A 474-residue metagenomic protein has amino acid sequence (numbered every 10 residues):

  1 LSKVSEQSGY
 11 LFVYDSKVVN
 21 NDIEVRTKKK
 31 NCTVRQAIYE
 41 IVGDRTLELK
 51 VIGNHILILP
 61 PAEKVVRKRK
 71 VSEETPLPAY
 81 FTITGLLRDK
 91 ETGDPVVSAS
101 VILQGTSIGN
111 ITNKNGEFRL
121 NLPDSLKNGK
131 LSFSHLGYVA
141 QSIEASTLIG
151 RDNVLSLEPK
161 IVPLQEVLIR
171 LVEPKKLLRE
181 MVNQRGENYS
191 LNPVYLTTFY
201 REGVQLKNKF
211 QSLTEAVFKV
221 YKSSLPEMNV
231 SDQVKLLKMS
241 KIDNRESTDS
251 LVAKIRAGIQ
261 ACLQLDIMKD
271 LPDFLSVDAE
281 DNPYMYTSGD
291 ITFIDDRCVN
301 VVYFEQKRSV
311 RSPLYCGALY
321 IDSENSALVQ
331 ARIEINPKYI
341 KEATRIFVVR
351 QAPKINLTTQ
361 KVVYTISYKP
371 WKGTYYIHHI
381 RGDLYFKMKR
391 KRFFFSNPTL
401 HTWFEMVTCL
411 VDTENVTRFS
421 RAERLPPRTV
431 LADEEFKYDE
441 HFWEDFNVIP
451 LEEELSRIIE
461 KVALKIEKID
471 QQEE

Functional and structural regions predicted by a protein language model:
L1-K68, G109-I111: N-terminal export/assembly leaders
R26, N115-P123: Short, surface-exposed beta-strand/beta-hairpin micro-motifs centered on an aromatic residue
V42-E48, K130-I143: A short, solvent-exposed loop/turn motif at the edges and junctions of modular extracellular/periplasmic domains
V65-P78, S142, D152-P283, D295-C298 (+2 more regions): Surface-exposed, low-complexity/disordered segments and acidic/polar micro-motifs at processing/linker regions
T82-V97: Structural motif
G93, A99-L103, G116, L131 (+1 more regions): Hydrophobic beta-strand segments
T106-E117: Short, acidic Ser/Thr/Gly-rich low-complexity loop/linker segments typical of extracellular and cell-surface proteins
P272-S323, A327-I333: Extended beta-strand-rich segments in extracellular/periplasmic secretory proteins, especially within noncatalytic
